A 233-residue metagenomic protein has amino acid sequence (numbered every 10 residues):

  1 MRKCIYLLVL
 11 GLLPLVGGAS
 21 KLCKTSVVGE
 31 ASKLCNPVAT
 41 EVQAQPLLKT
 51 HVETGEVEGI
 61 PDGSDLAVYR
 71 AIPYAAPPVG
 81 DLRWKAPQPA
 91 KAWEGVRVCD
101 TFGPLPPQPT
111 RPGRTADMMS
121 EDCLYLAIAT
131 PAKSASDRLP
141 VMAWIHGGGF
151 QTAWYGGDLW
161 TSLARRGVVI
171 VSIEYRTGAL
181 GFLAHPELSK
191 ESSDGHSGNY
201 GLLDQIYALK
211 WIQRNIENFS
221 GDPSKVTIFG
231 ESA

Functional and structural regions predicted by a protein language model:
M1-C4: Positively charged n-region of N-terminal signal peptides that target proteins for export
L7-L15: Bacterial N-terminal signal peptides
V16-G18, Q45: N-terminal signal peptide
G18-C23, G29-A31: Intrinsic, low-complexity polybasic segments
C35-N199: Non-catalytic accessory segments of hydrolases
G147, Y200-D204, S232-A233: Active-site loop->helix "elbow" adjoining a glycine-rich segment at hydrolase catalytic centers
G195-E217: Alpha/beta-hydrolase active-site loop
S220-E231: Alpha/beta-hydrolase fold nucleophile elbow
